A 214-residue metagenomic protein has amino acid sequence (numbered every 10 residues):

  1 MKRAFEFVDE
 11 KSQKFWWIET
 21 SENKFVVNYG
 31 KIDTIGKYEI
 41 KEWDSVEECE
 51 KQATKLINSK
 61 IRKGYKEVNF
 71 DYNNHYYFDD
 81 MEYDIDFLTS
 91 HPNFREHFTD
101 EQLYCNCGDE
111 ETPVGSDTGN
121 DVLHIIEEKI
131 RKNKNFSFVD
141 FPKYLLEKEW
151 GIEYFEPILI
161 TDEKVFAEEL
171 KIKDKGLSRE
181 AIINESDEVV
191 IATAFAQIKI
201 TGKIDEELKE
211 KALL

Functional and structural regions predicted by a protein language model:
M1-E6: Short, hydrophobic/aromatic-rich segments at coil-to-beta transitions
K14-E39, C107: Short aromatic-glycine-(Arg/Gly/Cys) micro-motifs in beta-strand/loop hairpins
D44-R62: A short, charged, amphipathic alpha-helix used as a generic interaction element across diverse proteins
K63-Y76: Intrinsically disordered, low-complexity charged/polar segments
N74-E127: N-terminal leader/targeting peptides and immediately adjacent processing regions
L146-A181: Acidic, Ser/Thr- and Gly/Pro-rich intrinsically disordered linkers and low-complexity segments that flank or connect
N184-T201: Amphipathic alpha-helical elements of HEAT/ARM-like alpha-solenoid repeat scaffolds that form extended
L208-L214: Glycine-rich, aromatic-bearing surface loops/beta-hairpins
